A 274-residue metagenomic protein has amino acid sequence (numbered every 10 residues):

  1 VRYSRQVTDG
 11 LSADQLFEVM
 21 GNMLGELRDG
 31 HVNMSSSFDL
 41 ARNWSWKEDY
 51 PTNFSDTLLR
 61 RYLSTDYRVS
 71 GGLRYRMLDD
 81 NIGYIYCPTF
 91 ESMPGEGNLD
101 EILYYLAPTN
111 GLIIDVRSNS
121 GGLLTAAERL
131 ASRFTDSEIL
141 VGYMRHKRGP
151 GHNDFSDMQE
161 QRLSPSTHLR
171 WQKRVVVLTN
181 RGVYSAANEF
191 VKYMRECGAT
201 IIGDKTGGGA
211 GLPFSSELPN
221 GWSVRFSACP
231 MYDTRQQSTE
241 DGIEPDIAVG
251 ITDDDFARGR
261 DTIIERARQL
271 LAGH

Functional and structural regions predicted by a protein language model:
V1-H146, N153-E160, R174, I201 (+3 more regions): Flexible, low-complexity junctional segments that flank or bridge functional domains
T125-R260, E265: Conserved acidic, small-residue-rich alpha-beta core segments centered on
T262-H274: A recurrent domain-boundary module in secreted/ectodomain proteins
